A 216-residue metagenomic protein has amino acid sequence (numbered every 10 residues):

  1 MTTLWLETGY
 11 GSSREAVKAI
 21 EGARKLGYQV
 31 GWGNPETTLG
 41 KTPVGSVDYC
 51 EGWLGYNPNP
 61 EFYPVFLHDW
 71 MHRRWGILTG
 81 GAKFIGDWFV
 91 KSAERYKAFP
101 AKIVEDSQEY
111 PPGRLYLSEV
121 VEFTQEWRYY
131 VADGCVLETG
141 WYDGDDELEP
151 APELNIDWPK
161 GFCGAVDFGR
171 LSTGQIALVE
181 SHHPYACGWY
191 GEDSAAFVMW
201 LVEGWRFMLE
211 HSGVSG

Functional and structural regions predicted by a protein language model:
M1, S215-G216: Basic/polar N-terminal segments that are highly enriched at the extreme N-terminus, encompassing both cleavable
T2-W158: Active-site nucleotide/adenylate-binding loops and adjacent lid/helix of ATP-dependent enzymes
H72, H182-H183, H211: Histidine (H) residue identity feature
V131, V136-L137, G161-G191: Conserved metal-phosphate-binding beta-hairpin within the catalytic cores of diverse ATP-dependent phosphoryl-transfer
D145-E147, D167, D193: Poly-acidic low-complexity segments
E149-N155, A165, Q175-L178, V198: Short amphipathic alpha-helical surface patches that serve as generic macromolecular interface elements
G188-S215: Alpha-helical oligomerization segments
